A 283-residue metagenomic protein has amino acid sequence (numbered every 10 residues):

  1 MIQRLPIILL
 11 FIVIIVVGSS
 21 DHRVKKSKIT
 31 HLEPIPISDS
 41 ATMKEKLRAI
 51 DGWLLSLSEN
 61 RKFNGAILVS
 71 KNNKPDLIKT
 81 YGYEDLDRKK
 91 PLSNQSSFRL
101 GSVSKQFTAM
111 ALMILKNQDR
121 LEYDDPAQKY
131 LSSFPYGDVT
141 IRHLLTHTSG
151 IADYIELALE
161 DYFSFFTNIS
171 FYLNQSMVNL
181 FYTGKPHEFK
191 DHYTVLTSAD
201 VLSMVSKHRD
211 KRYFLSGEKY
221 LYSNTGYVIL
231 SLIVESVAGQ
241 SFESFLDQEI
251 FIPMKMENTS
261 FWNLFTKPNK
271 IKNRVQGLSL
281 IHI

Functional and structural regions predicted by a protein language model:
M1-L9: N-terminal Sec-pathway targeting helices
V13-S27: Bacterial Sec-dependent signal peptides at the C-terminal "C-region" and cleavage site
K28-S38: Acidic/histidine-rich, surface-exposed loop or edge segments in extracytoplasmic proteins
D39-F98, R120-D125, S203-Y213: Short, conserved catalytic-motif segment at the N-terminal edge
L47, D51-L54, A109, D124 (+4 more regions): Extracytoplasmic/secreted envelope proteins and their assembly/folding machinery, especially bacterial periplasmic
L54, I67, N73, K105-T108 (+6 more regions): Residue-level preference for non-acidic, small/hydrophobic
S58-A66, R88-L144, R212-G226: Short active-site loop at a secondary-structure junction that contains or immediately precedes the catalytic residue(s)
V139-I281: Short, surface-exposed loop or secondary-structure junction motifs that flank catalytic or metal-binding residues
